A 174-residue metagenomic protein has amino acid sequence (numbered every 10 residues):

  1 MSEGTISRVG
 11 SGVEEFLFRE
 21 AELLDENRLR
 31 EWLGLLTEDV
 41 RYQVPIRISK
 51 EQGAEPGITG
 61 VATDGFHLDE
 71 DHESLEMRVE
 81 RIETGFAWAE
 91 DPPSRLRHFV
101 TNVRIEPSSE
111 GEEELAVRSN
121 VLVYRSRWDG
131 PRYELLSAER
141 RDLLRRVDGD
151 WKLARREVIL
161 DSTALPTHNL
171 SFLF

Functional and structural regions predicted by a protein language model:
M1, E112-R118, S137-N169: Short beta-strand edge/turn micro-motifs at domain boundaries
M1-E38, K50: Short, low-complexity N-terminal intrinsically disordered segments enriched in polar/charged residues
E20, W32, L75, V117 (+1 more regions): Hydrophobic pocket/interface hotspot
L36, V121-V123, E157: Short beta-strand segments enriched in hydrophobic/aromatic residues within well-folded beta-rich domains
E38-N120: A solvent-exposed, acidic/Ser-Thr-rich amphipathic alpha-helical stretch
G53-A54, R127-P131, S162-L170: A short, polar/proline- and glycine-enriched secondary-structure boundary/capping micro-motif
L96-F99, E106-P107, Y124, L135-S137 (+2 more regions): A contiguous catalytic/ligand-binding core that recognizes phosphate-bearing ligands
V121-R125, G130-L143: Low-complexity, glycine/alanine/valine/leucine- and proline-rich hydrophobic stretches
